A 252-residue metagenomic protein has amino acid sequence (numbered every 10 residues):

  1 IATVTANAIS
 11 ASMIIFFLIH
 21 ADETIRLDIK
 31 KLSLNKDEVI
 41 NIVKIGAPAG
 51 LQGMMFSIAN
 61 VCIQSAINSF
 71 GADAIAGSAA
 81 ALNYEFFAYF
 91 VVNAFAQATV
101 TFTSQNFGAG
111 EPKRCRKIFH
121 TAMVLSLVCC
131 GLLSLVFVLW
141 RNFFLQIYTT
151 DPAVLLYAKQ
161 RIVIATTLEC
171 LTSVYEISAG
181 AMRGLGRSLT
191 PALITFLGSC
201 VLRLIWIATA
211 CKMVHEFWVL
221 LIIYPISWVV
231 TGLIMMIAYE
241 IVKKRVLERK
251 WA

Functional and structural regions predicted by a protein language model:
I1-A47, T103-L168, A210-A252: Short alpha-helical transmembrane segments in multi-pass integral membrane proteins
T3, V39-V43, S57, A74 (+6 more regions): Hydrophobic alpha-helical transmembrane segments of integral membrane proteins, especially multi-pass transporters
V4, A49-S57, S69, F86 (+7 more regions): Residue-level hotspots within the lipid-embedded alpha helices of multi-pass solute transporters
M13-F16, K31-C62, F87, V91 (+4 more regions): Hydrophobic faces of transmembrane alpha-helices in multi-pass small-molecule transporters and flippases across diverse
E38, G50, C62-I63, A74 (+4 more regions): Hydrophobic alpha-helical segments typical of transmembrane helices and their membrane-interface/capping positions
M54-A81, F87, Q105, F143-P152 (+1 more regions): Helix-terminus/linker motif at the lipid-water interface of multi-pass membrane proteins
Q64, G77-R141, T172-T195: Small-residue-rich hydrophobic transmembrane alpha-helices
V201-C211: Transmembrane alpha-helical segments of integral membrane proteins
